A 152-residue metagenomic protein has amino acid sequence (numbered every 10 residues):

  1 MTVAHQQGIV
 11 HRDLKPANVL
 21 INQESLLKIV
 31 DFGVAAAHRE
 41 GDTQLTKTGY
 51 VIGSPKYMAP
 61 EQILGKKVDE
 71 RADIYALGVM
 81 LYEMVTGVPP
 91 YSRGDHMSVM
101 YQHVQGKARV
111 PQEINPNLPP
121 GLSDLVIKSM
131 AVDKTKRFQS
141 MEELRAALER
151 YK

Functional and structural regions predicted by a protein language model:
M1-I9: Protein kinase catalytic-loop region centered on the HRD/HxD motif
T2, L20, K28: Conserved catalytic/dimer-interface elements of ABC ATPase nucleotide-binding domains
Q6, E24, R39, R93-G94: Short connector loops in the HATPase_c
I9-P16, I21: Catalytic-loop of the protein kinase fold
E24-P60, L64-K67: Activation segment of protein kinases
K56-K152: C-terminal lobe helix-coil module of Hanks-type protein kinase domains
